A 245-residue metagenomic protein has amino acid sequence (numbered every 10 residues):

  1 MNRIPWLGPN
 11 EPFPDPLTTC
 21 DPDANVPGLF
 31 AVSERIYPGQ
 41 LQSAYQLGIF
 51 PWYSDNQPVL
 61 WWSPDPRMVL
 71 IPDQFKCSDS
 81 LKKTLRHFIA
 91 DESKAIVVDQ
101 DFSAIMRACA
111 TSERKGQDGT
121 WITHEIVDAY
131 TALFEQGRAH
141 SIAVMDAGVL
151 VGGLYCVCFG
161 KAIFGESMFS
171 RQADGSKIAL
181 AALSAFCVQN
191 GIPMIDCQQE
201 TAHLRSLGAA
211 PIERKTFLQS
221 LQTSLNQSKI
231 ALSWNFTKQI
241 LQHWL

Functional and structural regions predicted by a protein language model:
M1-L245: N-acyltransferase acceptor-side catalytic subdomain
